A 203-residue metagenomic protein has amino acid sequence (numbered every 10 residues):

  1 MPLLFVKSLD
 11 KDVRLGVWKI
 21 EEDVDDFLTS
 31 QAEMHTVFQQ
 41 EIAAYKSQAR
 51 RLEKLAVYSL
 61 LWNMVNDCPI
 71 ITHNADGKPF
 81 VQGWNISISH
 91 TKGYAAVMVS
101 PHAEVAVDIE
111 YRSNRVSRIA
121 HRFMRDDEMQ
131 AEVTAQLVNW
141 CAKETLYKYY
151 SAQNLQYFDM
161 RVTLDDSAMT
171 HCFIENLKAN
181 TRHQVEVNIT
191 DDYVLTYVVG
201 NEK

Functional and structural regions predicted by a protein language model:
M1-K203: Core catalytic alpha/beta fold that binds nucleotide/phospho-ligands
